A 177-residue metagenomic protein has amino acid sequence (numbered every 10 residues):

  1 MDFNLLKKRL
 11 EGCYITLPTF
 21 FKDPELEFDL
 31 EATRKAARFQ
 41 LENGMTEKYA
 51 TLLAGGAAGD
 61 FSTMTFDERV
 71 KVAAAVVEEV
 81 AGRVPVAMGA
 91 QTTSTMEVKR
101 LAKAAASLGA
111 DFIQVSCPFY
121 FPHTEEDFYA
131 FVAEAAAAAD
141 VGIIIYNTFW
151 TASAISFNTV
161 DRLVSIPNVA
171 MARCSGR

Functional and structural regions predicted by a protein language model:
D2-A154: Active-site beta->alpha loop and helix N-cap motifs at the rims of alpha/beta catalytic domains
A137-A138, T148-R177: Catalytic alpha/beta core domains of metabolic enzymes, predominantly
